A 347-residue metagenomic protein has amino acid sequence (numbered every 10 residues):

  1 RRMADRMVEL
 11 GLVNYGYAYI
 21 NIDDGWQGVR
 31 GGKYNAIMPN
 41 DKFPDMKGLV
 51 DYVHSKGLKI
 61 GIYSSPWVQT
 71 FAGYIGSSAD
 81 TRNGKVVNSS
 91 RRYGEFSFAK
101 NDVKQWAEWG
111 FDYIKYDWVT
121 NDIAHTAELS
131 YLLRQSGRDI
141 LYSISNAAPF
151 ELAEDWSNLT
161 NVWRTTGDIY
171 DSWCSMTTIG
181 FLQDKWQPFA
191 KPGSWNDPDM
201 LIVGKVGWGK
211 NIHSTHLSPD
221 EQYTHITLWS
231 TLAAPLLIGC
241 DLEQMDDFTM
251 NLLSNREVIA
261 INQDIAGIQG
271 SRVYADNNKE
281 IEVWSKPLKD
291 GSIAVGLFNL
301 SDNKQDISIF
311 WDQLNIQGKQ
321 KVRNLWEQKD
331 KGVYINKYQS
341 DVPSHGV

Functional and structural regions predicted by a protein language model:
R2-I123: Aromatic-lined carbohydrate-binding/catalytic grooves of carbohydrate-active enzymes
I20, V53, Y142, T231 (+2 more regions): Conserved, mostly hydrophobic/aromatic
S90, A124, L141-D241: Glycan-recognition surfaces
F111-I114, W118-A148: Extracytoplasmic, non-cytosolic globular domains
Y223, W229-G239, D276-I316: Carbohydrate-binding surface patches
T224-Y274: Catalytic cores of secreted or luminal carbohydrate-active enzymes
D312-Q328: Solvent-exposed beta-hairpin/edge-strand motifs
V333-V347: C-terminal beta-strand-rich structural cap/linker in extracellular carbohydrate-active enzymes
